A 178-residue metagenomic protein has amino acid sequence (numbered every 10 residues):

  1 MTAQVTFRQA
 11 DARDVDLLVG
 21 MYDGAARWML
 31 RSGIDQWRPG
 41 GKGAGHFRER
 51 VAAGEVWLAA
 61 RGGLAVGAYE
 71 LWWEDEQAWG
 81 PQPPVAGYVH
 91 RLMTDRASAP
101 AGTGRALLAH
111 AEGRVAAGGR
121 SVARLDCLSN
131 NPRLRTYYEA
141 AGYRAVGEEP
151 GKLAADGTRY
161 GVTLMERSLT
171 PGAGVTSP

Functional and structural regions predicted by a protein language model:
M1-D16, T170-P178: Conserved N-terminal entry element of GNAT/NAT acetyltransferase domains
A12, D23-A97, R105-H110, R114 (+2 more regions): Acetyl-CoA-dependent GNAT
L17, H110, R114, T136-Y137: Structural preference for long, well-ordered alpha-helical segments within the folded cores of structured domains
G54, R159-L164: Short hydrophobic/aromatic beta-strand or adjacent loop that forms the aromatic wall/cage of a ligand/substrate-binding
E76, R124-C127, E139, R144-G161: Conserved catalytic-core motifs of GNAT/GCN5-like acyltransferases
G102: Glycine-rich phosphate-binding loop
V115-D126: Conserved GNAT acetyl-CoA-binding A-motif
